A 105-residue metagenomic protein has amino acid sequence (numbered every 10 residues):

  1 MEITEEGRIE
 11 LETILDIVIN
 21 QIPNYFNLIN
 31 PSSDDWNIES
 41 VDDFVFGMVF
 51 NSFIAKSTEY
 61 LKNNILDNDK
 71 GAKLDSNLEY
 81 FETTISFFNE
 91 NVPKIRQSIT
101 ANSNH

Functional and structural regions predicted by a protein language model:
M1-D35: Short terminal alpha-helical segments
I3-E6, E10, N37-F46, S76 (+1 more regions): Non-transmembrane, amphipathic alpha-helical segments
Q21-I65: Amphipathic alpha-helical interaction modules
N68: Short, charged amphipathic alpha-helical segments flanked by flexible coils
G71-H105: Amphipathic alpha-helical binding modules
